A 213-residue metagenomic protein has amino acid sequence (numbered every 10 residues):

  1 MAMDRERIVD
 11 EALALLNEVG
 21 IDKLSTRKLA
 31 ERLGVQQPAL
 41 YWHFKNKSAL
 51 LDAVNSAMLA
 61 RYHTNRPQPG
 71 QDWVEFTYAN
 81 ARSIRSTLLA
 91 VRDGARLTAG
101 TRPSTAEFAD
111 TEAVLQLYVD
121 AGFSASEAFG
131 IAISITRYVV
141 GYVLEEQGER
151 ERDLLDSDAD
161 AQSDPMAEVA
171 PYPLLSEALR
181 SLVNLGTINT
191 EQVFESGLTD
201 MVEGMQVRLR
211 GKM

Functional and structural regions predicted by a protein language model:
M1-D4: Short, Lys/Arg-enriched anionic-surface-contact patches
R7, E11, L15-A49, A53: Helix-turn-helix
A49, A79, A113, G130-R137 (+2 more regions): Amphipathic alpha-helical interaction segments
N55, R85-A113, L144-G148, L175-R180: Amphipathic alpha-helical segments used for helix-helix packing
A57-R61: Short, basic, alpha-helical segments at the C-terminal edge of helix-turn-helix-like DNA-binding modules
T64-F108, A125-A128, A132-I135: Hydrophobic alpha-helical connector segments
D110-D164, M205-M213: Hydrophobic alpha-helical bundle segments that form small-molecule/ligand-binding pockets
G148-M213: C-terminal peripheral helix-coil segments that are non-catalytic and often amphipathic
